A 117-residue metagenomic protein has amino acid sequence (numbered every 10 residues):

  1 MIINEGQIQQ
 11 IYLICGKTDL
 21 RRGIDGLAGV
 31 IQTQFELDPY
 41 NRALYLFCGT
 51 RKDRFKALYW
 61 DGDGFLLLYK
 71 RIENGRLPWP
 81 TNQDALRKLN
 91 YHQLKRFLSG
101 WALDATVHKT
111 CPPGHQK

Functional and structural regions predicted by a protein language model:
M1-K117: Polybasic/polar functional segments that serve as interface/processing modules
